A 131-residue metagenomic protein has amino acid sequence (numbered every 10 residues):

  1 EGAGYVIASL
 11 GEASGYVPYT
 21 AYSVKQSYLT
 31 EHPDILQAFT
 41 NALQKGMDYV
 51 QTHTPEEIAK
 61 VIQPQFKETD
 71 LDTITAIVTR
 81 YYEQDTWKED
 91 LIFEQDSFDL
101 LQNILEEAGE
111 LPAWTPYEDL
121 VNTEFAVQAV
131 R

Functional and structural regions predicted by a protein language model:
E1-A3, Y19-Y22, F125-Q128: Short secondary-structure transition/capping segments
E1-G11: Ligand-binding "clamshell"
G2, S23-V24, K88, P112-P116 (+1 more regions): Residue-level signal for pocket-adjacent positions within structured domains
L10-P18: A structural motif
P18-D34: A bilobed periplasmic-binding-protein/Venus flytrap-type ligand-binding module shared by bacterial periplasmic
K25, E94, N122-E124: Residue-level signal for threonine
T30-P112: Secondary-structure end/capping motifs
D99-R131: Conserved C-terminal helix/tail region of periplasmic/extracytoplasmic solute-binding proteins
